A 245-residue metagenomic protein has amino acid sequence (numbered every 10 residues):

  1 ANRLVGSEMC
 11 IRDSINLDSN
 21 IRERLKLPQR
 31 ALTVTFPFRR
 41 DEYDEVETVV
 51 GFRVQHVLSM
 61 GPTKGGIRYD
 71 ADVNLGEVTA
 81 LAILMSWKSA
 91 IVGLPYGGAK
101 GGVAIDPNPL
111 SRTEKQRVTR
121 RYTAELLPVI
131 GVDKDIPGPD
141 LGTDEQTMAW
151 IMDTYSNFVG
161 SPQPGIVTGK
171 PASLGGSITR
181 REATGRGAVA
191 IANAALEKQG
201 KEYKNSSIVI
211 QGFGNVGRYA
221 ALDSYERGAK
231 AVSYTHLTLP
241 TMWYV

Functional and structural regions predicted by a protein language model:
A1-G6, H236-V245: Single conserved hydrophobic/aromatic residue that forms the stacking wall/gate of nucleotide- or nucleobase-binding
M9-C10: Active-site loops and adjacent core secondary-structure elements that bind or stabilize anionic groups
L17-E45: Structured beta-strand/loop patches that form or line metal/cofactor-binding pockets in enzymes
V34-R40, E47-L58, D153-Y155: Short beta-strand elements
E45-S86: N-terminal cap/recognition module
D70, S89-Y203: Glycine/serine-rich phosphate-binding loop and adjoining beta1-alpha1 elements at the start of nucleotide-handling
E182, R186-S233, L237: Glycine-rich phosphate/diphosphate-binding loop of Rossmann-like nucleotide-binding domains
